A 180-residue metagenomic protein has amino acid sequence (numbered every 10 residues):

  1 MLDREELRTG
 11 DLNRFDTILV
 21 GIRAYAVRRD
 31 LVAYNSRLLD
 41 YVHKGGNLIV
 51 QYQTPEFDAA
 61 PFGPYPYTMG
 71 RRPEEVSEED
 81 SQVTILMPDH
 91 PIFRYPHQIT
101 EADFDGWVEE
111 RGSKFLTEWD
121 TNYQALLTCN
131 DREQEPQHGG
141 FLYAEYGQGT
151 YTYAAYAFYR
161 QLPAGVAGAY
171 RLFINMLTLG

Functional and structural regions predicted by a protein language model:
M1-L12: A short, well-structured beta->alpha microelement
G10-N13, V42-H43, E135, E145-G147: Extracellular/periplasmic catalytic domains that process cell-envelope and extracellular macromolecules
G10-V27: Short, well-ordered secondary-structure micro-motifs within conserved domains or adaptor modules
I18-V20, L48-Q51, Y151-A154: Structural recognition of the beta-strand scaffold that forms the well-ordered cores of secreted hydrolase catalytic
I22, P66-M69, V76, T121-F141 (+1 more regions): Extracellular ligand-binding/catalytic regions of CAZymes and related secreted enzymes and adhesion modules
A24-G106, R132, V166-G168, L172-T178: A glycine-rich, often tryptophan-bearing local segment used as a flexible ligand/cofactor-contacting loop or short
P66, P88-F104, E110-D120, G140 (+2 more regions): Acidic, S/T/G-rich, low-cysteine, solvent-exposed domains in lumenal/extracellular/periplasmic regions of secretory
